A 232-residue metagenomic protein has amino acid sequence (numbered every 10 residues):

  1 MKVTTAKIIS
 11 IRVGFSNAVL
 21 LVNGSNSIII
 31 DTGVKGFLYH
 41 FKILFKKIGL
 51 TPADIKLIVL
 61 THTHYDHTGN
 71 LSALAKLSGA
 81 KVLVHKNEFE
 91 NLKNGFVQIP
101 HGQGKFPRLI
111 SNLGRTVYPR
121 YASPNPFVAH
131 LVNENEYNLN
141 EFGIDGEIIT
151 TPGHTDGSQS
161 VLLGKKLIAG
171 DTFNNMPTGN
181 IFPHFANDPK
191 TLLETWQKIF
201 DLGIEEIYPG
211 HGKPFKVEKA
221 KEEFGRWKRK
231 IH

Functional and structural regions predicted by a protein language model:
M1-I48, S160-N174: Conserved beta-strand hairpin/beta-sheet module of binuclear metal-dependent hydrolase folds, prominently
M1-I8, R115-R120, F142-G146: Short Pro/Gly-enriched beta-strand edge/turn motifs at strand-loop
F15, L20, A53-L77, N87-F89 (+6 more regions): Soluble, non-transmembrane catalytic domains of enzymes that act on hydrophobic metabolites at membranes
V22-N23, S111-T116, F173-P177: Short, basic/glycine-rich phosphate-binding loops at helix/coil junctions that contact nucleotide phosphates
I28-I30, V59, V82, I168 (+1 more regions): Residue-level marker for buried hydrophobic side chains located in beta-strands that build the well-ordered beta-sheet
K35-G36, Y121-S123, D145-E218, E223 (+1 more regions): Metallo-beta-lactamase
L38, K46-L131, R229: Active-site HxH/HxHxD metal-binding segment of metal-dependent hydrolases
I43-G49, Y137-F142: Short amphipathic alpha-helix with an adjacent loop that forms part of the alpha/beta core around
